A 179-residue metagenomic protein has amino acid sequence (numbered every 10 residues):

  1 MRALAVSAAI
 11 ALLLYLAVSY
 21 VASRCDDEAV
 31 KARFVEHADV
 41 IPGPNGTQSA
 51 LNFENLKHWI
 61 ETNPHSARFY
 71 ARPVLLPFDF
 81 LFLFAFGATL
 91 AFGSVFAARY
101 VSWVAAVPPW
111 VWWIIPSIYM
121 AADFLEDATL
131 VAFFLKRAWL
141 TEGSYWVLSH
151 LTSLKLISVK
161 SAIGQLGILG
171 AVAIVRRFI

Functional and structural regions predicted by a protein language model:
M1-L75, A138: Interfacial loop at the N-terminal end of multi-pass membrane proteins
R2-A9, V95, V101-A121: Interfacial segments of alpha-helical transmembrane regions
A3, P64-V74, V101-V111, L140-L154: Membrane-interfacial loop-to-transmembrane-helix junctions in polytopic alpha-helical membrane proteins
L16-Y20, F80, A121-A128: Transmembrane alpha-helical segments that form the membrane-embedded catalytic/substrate-channel core of multi-pass
P73-A88, H150-S161: Membrane-interface loop-to-helix entry segments
T89-R99, T129-K136: Membrane-helix exit/interface motif
I114-I168: Alpha-helical transmembrane segments of multi-pass integral membrane proteins, characterized by long hydrophobic
A171-I179: Juxtamembrane boundary at the C-terminal end of a transmembrane helix
